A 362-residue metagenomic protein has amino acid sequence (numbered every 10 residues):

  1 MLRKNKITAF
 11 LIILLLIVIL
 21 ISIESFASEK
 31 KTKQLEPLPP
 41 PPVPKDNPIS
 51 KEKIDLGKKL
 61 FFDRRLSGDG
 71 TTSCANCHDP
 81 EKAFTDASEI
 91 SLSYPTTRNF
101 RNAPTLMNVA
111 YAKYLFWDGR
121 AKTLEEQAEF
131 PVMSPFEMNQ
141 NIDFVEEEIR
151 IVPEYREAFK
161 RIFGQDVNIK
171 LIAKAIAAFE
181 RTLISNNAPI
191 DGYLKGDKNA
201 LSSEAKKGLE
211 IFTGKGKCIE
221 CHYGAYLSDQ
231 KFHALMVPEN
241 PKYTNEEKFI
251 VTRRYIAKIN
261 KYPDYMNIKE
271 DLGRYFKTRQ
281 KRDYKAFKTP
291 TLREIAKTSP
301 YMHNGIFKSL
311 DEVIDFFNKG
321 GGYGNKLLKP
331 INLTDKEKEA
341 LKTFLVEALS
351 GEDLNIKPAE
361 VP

Functional and structural regions predicted by a protein language model:
M1-R3, A27-S28: Short, low-complexity interaction segments enriched in Ser/Thr/Pro/Gly
L2-I12: Bacterial N-terminal signal peptides that target proteins for export
I12-I21: Bacterial N-terminal signal peptides
L20-P362: Periplasmic c-type cytochrome electron-transfer domains
